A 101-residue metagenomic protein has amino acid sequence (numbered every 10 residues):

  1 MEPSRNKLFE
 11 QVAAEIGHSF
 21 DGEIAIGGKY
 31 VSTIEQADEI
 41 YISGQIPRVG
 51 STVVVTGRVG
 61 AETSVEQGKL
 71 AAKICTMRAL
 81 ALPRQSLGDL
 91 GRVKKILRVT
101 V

Functional and structural regions predicted by a protein language model:
M1-V101: Short, polar/acidic, helix-capping and beta-turn segments at strand->helix junctions that line the mouths
